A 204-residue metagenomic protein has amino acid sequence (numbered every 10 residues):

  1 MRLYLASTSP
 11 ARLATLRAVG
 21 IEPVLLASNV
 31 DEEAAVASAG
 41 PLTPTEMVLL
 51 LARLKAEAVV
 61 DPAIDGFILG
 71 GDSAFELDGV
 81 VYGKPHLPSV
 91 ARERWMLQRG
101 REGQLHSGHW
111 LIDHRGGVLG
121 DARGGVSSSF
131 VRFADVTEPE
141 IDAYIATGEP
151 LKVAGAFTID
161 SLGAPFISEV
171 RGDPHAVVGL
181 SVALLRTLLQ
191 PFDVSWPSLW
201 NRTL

Functional and structural regions predicted by a protein language model:
M1-I21: N-terminal beta1-alpha1 ligand-phosphate binding loop
R2-L3, P41-L204: Anionic-ligand binding patches
T8, S28, H114: Cofactor-binding loop segments of dinucleotide-utilizing enzymes, especially the Rossmann-like FAD- and NAD(P)+-binding
A11, D31-E33, G117: Surface-exposed, flexible loop/turn segments at secondary-structure boundaries
R17, V36, D142: A short local structural element in Rossmann-fold oxidoreductases
G20-A39, D121-S128: Short glycine-rich, Thr/Ser-proximal phosphate-binding strand/loop in the N-terminal lobe of ATP-dependent enzymes
